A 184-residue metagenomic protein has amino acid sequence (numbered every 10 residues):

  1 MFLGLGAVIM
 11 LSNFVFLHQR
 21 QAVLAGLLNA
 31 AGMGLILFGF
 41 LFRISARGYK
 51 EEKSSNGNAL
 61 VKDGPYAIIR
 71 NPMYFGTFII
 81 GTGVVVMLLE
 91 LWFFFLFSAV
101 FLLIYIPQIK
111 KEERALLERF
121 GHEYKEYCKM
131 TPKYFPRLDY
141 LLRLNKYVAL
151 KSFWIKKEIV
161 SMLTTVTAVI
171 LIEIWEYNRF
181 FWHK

Functional and structural regions predicted by a protein language model:
M1-D63, F78-K184: Membrane-anchoring alpha-helices and their flanking helix-loop junctions
Y66: Conserved acetyl-CoA binding element of GNAT-fold acetyltransferases
I69, F75: Conserved SAM-binding loop
